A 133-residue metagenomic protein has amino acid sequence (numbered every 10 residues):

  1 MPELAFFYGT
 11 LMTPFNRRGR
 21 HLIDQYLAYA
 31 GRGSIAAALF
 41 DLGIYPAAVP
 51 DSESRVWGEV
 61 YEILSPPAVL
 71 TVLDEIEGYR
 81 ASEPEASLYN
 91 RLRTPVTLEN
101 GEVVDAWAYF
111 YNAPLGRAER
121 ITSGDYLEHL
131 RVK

Functional and structural regions predicted by a protein language model:
M1-K133: Glycine-aromatic micro-motifs
